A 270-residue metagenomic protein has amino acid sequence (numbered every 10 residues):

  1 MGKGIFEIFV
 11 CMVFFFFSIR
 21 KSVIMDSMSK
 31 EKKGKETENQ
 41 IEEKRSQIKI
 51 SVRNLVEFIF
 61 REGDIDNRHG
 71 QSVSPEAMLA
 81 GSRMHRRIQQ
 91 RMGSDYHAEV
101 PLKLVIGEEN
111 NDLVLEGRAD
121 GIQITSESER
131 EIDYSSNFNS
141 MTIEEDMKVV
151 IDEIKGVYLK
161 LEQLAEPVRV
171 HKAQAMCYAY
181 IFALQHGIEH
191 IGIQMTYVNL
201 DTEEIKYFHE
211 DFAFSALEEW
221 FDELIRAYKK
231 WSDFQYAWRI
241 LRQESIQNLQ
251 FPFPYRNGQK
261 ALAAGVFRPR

Functional and structural regions predicted by a protein language model:
G2-G4, G34: Residue-identity detector for glycine
F14, S18-S27: Short, positively charged and aromatic/hydrophobic N-terminal segments
D26-N139, I143: Metal-dependent nuclease catalytic cores that hydrolyze phosphodiester bonds in DNA/RNA, characterized by
G107-E218: Mg2+/Mn2+-dependent nuclease catalytic core
A216-N248: Charged, low-complexity
A237-R270: Conserved pre-motif I regulatory segment
